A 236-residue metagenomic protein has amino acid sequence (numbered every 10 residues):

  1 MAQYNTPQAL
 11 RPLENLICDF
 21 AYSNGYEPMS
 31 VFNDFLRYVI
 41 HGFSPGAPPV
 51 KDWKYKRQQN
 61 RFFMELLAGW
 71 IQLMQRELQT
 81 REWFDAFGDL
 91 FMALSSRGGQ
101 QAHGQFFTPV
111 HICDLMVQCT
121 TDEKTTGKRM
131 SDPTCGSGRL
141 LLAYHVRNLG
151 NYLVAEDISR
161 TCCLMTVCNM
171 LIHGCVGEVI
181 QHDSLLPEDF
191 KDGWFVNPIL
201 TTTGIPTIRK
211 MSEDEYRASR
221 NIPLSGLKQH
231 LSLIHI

Functional and structural regions predicted by a protein language model:
A2-N148: Class I S-adenosyl-L-methionine
T6, T80-E82, H111, D122 (+4 more regions): Serine/threonine-rich low-complexity intrinsically disordered regions
E14, E65, E77, E123 (+4 more regions): Glutamate identity and glutamate-enriched acidic tracts
W83, G177-Q181, L200-G204: A general structural signal for short secondary-structure boundary/capping elements
P109-V196: Conserved S-adenosyl-L-methionine
D189-S232: Acidic/histidine-enriched, glycine/proline-rich intrinsically disordered or flexible terminal extensions
I234-I236: Conserved small/polar residues in nucleotide/adenosyl-binding loops
